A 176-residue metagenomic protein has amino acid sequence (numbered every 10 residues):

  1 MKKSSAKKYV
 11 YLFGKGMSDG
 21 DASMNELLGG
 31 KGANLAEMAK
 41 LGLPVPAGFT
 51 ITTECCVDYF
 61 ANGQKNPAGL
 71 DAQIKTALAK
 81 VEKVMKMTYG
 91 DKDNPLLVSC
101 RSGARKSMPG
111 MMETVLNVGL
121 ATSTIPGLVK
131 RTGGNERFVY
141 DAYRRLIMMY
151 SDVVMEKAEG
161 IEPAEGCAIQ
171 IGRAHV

Functional and structural regions predicted by a protein language model:
M1-R173: Nucleotide/phosphate-binding sheet-loop regions of phosphoryl- and nucleotidyl-transfer enzymes
